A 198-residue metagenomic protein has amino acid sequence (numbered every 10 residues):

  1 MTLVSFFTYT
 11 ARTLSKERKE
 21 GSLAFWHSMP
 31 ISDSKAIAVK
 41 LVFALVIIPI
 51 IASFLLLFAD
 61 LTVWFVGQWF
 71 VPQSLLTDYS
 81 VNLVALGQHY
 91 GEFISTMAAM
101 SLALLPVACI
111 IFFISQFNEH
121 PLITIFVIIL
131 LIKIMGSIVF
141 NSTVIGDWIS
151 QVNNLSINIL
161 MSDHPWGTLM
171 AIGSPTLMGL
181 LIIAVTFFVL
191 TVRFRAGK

Functional and structural regions predicted by a protein language model:
M1-T8, V39-Q116: Secretory targeting signals
S5-R12, L57, L61-T62, G136-V139 (+1 more regions): Residue-level signal for alpha-helical transmembrane segments in multi-pass membrane proteins
F7-H27, L41: Transmembrane helix boundary and interhelical loop/hinge segments in multi-pass membrane proteins
T13-K16, E20, V63, G67 (+2 more regions): Perimembrane helix-loop junctions in membrane proteins
S28-S32: Short helix-to-coil transition segments within interhelical loops that connect adjacent transmembrane helices
L75-K198: Terminal transmembrane helical anchor/hairpin motif
